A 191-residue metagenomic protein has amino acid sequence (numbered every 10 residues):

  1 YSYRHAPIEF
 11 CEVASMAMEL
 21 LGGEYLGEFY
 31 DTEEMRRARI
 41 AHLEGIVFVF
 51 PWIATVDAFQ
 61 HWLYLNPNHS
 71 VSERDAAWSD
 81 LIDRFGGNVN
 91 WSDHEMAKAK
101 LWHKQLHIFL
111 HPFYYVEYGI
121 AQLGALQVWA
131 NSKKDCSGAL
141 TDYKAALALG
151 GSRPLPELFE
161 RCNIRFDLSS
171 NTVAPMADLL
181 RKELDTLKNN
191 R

Functional and structural regions predicted by a protein language model:
Y1-M16: Post-HEXXH active-site segment of zinc metalloproteases
A17-L21, Y25-F29, E33, V49 (+3 more regions): C-terminal, non-catalytic "cap/extension" segments appended to globular domains
R36-L43: Membrane-interface segments at loop-to-transmembrane junctions
G45-V47: A short helix-loop-helix "switch/interaction" segment in the helical subdomain of ASCE P-loop NTPases
